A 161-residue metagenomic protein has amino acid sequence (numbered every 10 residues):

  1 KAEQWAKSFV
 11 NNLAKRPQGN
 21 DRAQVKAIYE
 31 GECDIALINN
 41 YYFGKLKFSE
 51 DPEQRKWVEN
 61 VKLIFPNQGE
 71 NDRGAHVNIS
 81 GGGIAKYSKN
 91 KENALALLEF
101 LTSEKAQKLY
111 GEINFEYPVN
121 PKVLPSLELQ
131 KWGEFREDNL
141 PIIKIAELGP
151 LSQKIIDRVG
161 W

Functional and structural regions predicted by a protein language model:
K1, S88-A94: Short helix-loop capping/hinge motifs at secondary-structure junctions, enriched in acidic/polar residues
K1-P66: Ligand-binding pocket segment of bilobal, Venus flytrap-like solute-binding proteins
K7, R22, K26, E30 (+4 more regions): Solvent-exposed, polar/charged alpha-helical surfaces in well-ordered, non-transmembrane soluble domains, broadly
N12, A27, G31, L46-S49 (+4 more regions): Structured segments of extracytoplasmic/periplasmic soluble domains in secreted or envelope-associated proteins
Y41-G44, Q68-D72, K89, S103-Q107: Solvent-exposed loop/turn segments at secondary-structure junctions within structured extracellular/periplasmic domains
V58-G82: A contiguous binding-surface segment within folded domains or other stable secondary-structure elements
V77-N90, L109-Y110: A bilobed periplasmic-binding-protein/Venus flytrap-type ligand-binding module shared by bacterial periplasmic
F100, E104-W161: Extracellular/periplasmic juxtamembrane helices and adjacent flexible linkers that interface with membrane partners
